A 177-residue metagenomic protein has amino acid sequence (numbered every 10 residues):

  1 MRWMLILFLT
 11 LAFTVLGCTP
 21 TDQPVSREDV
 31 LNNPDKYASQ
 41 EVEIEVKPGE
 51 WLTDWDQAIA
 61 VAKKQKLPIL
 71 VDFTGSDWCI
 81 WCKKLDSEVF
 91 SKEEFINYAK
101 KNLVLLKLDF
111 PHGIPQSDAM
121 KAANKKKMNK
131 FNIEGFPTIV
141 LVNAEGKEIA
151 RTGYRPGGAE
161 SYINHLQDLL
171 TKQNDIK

Functional and structural regions predicted by a protein language model:
M1-L5: Positively charged n-region of N-terminal signal peptides that target proteins for export
V15-G17: C-terminal motif of bacterial Sec signal peptides marking the signal peptidase cleavage site
T19-T21: Bacterial signal peptide processing site
G49-L52, E88, K92-A122: Thiol-based oxidoreductase modules, predominantly thioredoxin-like and allied folds used for disulfide exchange
W51-I69, A99: A short beta-strand-turn-helix
K66-I69, T74-W78, G135: Short pre-active-site segment immediately N-terminal to redox-active cysteine/selenocysteine motifs in thiol-based
T74-F90: Conserved redox-active cysteine motifs that mediate thiol-disulfide chemistry, especially di-cysteine Cys-X(1-2)-Cys
E88, N129-D175: Non-catalytic, surface beta->alpha helical segment in thiol-disulfide oxidoreductase systems
